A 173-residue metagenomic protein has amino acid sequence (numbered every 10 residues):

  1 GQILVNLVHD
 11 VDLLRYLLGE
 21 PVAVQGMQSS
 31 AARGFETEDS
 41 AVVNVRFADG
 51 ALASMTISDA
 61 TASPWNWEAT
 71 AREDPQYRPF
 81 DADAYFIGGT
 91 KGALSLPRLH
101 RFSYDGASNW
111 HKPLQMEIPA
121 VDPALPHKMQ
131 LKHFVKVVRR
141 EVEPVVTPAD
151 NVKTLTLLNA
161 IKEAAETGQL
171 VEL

Functional and structural regions predicted by a protein language model:
G1-I3, I118-V121, R140-P144: Active-site rim elements
L4-S30, V45-A51, A164: Oxidoreductase and adenylate-handling cofactor-binding alpha/beta cores
V5, P126, V146: Residue-level signal for the nucleotide or nucleotide-sugar donor/cofactor binding architecture
L7, V11, T37-A41, L155: Conserved glycosyltransferase catalytic-site signature
D10-V11, K128-K132, L158: A general structural signal for well-ordered alpha-helical segments in protein cores
R33-E38, A48-M129: NAD(P)-dinucleotide binding in Rossmann-like oxidoreductases
A48, L96-P97, H133-L173: C-terminal helix-rich "cap/oligomerization" subdomain common to oxidoreductases
